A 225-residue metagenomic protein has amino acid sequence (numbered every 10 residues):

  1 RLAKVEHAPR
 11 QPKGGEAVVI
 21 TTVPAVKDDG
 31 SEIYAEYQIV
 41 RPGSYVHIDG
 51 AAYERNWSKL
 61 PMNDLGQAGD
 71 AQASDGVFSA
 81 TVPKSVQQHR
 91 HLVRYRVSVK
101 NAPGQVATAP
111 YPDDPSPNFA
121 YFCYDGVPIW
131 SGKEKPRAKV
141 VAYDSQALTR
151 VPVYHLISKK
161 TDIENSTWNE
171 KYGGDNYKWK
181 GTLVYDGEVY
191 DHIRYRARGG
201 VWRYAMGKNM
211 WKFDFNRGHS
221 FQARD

Functional and structural regions predicted by a protein language model:
R1-A25: Short, compositionally biased P/S/T/A/G/V-rich stretches that sit at domain boundaries
Q11, T21-V23, H89-D225: Phosphate-handling architecture centered on phosphoinositide signaling
A17-T21, V77-S79, V153: Intrinsic-disorder/low-complexity, polar/charged segments enriched in Ser/Thr/Lys/Arg/Asp/Glu/Gln
A17-V19, G30-Y34, K59, R94 (+1 more regions): Exposed beta-strand and adjacent loop surfaces of beta-rich binding modules that mediate intermolecular recognition
A25-I48, W57, R90-L92: Solvent-exposed loop/turn segments flanking beta-strands in beta-repeat/beta-sandwich domains
P42-N63, V106-T108, V189-D191: Surface-exposed loop/edge segments in extracytoplasmic proteins
L60, A68-V82: Aromatic sugar-binding surface patches on proteins that engage polysaccharides or sugar-phosphate polymers
P83-H89: Short, surface-exposed loop/turn segments at beta-strand-coil junctions that are enriched for proline with nearby
